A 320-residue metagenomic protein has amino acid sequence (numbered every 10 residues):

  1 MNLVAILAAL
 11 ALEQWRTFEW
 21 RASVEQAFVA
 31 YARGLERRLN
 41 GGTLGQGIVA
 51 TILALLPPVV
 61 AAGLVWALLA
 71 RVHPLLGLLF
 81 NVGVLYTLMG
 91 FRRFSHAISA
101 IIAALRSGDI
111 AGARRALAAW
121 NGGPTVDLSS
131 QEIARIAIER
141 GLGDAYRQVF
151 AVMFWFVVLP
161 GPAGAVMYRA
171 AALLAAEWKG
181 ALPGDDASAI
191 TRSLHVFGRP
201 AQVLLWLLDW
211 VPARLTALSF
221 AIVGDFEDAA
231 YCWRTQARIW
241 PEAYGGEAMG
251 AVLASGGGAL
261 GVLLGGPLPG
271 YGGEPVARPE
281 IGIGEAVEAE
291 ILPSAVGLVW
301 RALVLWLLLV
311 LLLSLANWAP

Functional and structural regions predicted by a protein language model:
M1-P320: Hydrophobic N-terminal alpha-helices or hydrophobic patches in metabolic proteins across all domains of life
